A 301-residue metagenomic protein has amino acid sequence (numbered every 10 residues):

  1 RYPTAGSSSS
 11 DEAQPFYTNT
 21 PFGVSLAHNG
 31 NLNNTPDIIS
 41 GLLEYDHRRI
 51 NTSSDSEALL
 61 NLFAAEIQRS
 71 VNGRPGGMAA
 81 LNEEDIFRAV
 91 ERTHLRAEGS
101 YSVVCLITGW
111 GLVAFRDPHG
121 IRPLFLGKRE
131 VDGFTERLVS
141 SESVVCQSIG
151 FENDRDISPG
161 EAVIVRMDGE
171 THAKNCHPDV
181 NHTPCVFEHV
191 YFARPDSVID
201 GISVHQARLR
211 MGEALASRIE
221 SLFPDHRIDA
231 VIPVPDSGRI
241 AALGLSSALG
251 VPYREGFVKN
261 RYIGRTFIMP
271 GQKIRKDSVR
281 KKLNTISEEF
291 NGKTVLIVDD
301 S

Functional and structural regions predicted by a protein language model:
R1-P159, I164-D229, V234: Conserved short alpha-helical segments that host acidic/polar catalytic motifs at enzyme active sites
H28, N291, D299: A cytosolic small-molecule/anion-sensing beta-strand core signal
R48, R69, E220-R227, S247-G256 (+1 more regions): Secondary-structure transition/capping motifs at alpha-helix termini and the adjoining loop/turn into the next element
A58, I86-A89, C146, G238 (+2 more regions): Short acidic loop-to-helix transition motifs that present clustered carboxylates
V231, G238-L245, L249, Y253 (+2 more regions): Extended, hydrophobic alpha-helical segments in both membrane/secreted and soluble proteins
G250-L296: Short, glycine/charge-rich flexible loops or terminal/linker lids adjacent to PRPP-binding catalytic cores
